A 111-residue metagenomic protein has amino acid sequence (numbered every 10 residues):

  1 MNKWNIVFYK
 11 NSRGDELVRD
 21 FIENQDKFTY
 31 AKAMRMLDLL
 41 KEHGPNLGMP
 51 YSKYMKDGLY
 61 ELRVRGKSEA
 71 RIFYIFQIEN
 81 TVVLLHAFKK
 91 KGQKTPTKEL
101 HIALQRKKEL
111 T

Functional and structural regions predicted by a protein language model:
M1-E69, I78-V82, K91-T111: Basic, Lys/Arg-enriched alpha-helical interface segments
F73: Short, surface-exposed charged micro-motifs
H86: Short, conserved beta-strand/beta-arch hydrophobic-aromatic motifs that form part of recognition grooves or interface
